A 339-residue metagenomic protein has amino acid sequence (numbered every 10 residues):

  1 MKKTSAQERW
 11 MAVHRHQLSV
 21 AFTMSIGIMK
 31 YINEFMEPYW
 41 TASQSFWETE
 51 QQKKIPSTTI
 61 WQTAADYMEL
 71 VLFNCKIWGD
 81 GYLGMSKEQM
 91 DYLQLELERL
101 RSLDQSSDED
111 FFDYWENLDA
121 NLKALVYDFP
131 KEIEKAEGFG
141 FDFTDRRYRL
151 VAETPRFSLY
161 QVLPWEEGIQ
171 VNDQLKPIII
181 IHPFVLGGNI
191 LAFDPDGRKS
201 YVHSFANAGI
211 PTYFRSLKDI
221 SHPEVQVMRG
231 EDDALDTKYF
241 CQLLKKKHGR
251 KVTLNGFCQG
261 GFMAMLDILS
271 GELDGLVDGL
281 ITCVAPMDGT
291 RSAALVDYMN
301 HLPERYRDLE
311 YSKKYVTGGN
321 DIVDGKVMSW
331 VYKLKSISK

Functional and structural regions predicted by a protein language model:
K2-S5, R9-E109, R250, M263-K339: Alpha/beta-hydrolase-fold enzymes
E98-F157, L163-E167: Catalytic-loop region of hydrolases
I133-E137, T144-S221: Short, surface-exposed "cap/lid" segments of acyl-processing enzymes
K176-I179, P211-T212, K251-L254, D278-L280: Beta-sheet entry/capping signal
I220-E224, A234-V252, M265, L273: Conserved acidic catalytic loop of the alpha/beta-hydrolase fold
Q226-M228, F257: Active-site-proximal helix-loop elements at catalytic-domain edges
R229-D233: Phosphate/oxyanion-binding active-site loops and adjacent basic polyanion-contact surfaces
N255-A264: Gly/Ala-rich beta-loop-alpha elbow adjacent to hydrolase catalytic centers
